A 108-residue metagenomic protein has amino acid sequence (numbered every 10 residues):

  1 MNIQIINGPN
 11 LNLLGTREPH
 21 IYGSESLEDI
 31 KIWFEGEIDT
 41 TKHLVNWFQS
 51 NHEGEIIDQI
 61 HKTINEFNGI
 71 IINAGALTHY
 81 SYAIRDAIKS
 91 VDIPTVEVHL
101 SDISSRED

Functional and structural regions predicted by a protein language model:
M1-Q4: Extreme N-terminal starter segment of soluble prokaryotic enzymes
L14-E28: Glycine- and acidic-residue-enriched helix-capping/strand-helix junction motifs
T40-V45: A generic structural motif
N46-G54: Short beta->alpha junction loops
E55-Q59: Short acidic active-site motifs
T63-I70: Short acidic/histidine-rich motifs immediately flanking catalytic phosphotransfer sites in two-component signaling
L77, S81-D108: Flexible, gly/pro- and Lys/Arg-enriched active-site loops
